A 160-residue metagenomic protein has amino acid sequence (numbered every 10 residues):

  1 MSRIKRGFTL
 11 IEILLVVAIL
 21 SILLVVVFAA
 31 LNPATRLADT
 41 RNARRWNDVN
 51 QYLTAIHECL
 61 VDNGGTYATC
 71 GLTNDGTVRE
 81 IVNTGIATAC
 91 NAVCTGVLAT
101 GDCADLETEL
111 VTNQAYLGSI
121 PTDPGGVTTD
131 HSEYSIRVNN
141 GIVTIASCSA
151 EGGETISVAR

Functional and structural regions predicted by a protein language model:
S2-L31: N-terminal single-pass transmembrane signal-anchor helix
F28-V49: Aliphatic-rich helix starts adjacent to a transmembrane/signal segment
T35, G65, T108, Q114-G118 (+1 more regions): Flexible, active-site-adjacent loop/turn segments at secondary-structure boundaries
N42, V49, V61-D62, R137-G141 (+1 more regions): Extracytosolic/lumenal membrane-interface segments
N50, T54-T84, S119-D123: Alpha-helix exit/C-cap motif
L60, T69-G71, A89-V97, D102-A104 (+1 more regions): Sequence contexts marking disulfide-bonded cysteines in secreted/extracellular proteins
V78-T122, G126: Acidic, glycine-rich loop-and-strand cores that form catalytic or ligand-binding grooves in diverse globular domains
G118-R160: Short, surface-exposed interaction loops/tails
